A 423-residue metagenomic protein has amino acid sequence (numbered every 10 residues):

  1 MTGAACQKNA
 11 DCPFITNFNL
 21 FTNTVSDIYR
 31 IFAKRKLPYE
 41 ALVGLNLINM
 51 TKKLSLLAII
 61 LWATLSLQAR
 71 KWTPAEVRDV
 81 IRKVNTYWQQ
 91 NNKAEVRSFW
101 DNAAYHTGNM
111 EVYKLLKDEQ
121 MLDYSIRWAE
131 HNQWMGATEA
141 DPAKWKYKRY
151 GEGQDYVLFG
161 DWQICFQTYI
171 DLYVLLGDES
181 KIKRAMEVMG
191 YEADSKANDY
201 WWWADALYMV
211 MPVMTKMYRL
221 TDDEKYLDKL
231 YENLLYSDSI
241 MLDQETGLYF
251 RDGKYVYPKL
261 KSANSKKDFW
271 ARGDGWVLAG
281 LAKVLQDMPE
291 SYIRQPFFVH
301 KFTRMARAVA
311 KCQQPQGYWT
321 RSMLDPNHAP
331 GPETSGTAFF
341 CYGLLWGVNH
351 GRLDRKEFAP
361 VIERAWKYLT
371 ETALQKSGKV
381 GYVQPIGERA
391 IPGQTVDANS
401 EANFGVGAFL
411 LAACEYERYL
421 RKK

Functional and structural regions predicted by a protein language model:
M1-C6, P13-N17, F21-T24, I28-W72: Bacterial Sec-dependent N-terminal signal peptides
W72-A103, E111-G160, F166, L172-L175 (+4 more regions): CBM-like carbohydrate-recognition segments
Q89, K93, K117, Q133-T138 (+7 more regions): Helix-capping and short linker residues that terminate individual alpha-solenoid repeat units
E179-P212: Asp-box/WD-like beta-propeller blade repeats and closely related beta-sheet repeat scaffolds
A204, T215-M323, P330-C341, L353 (+3 more regions): Extended ligand-binding clefts on enzyme/binding-domain cores
